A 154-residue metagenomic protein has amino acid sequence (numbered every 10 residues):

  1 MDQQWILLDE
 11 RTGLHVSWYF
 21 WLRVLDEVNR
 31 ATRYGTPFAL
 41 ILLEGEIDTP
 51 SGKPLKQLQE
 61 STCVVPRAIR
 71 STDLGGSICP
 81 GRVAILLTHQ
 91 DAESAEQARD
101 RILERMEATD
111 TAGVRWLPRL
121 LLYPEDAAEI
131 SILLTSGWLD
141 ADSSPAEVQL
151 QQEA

Functional and structural regions predicted by a protein language model:
M1-H15: Amphipathic HAMP/coiled-coil signal-transducing linker helices that couple sensory inputs to cytosolic output domains
R11-T12, G45, V83: Hydrophobic/aromatic micro-motifs used in signal-transmission helices and low-complexity FG repeats
L14-T36, C63-R67: Short regulatory alpha-helical coupling segments that immediately precede and/or link into cyclic nucleotide signaling
W18-L22, R33-P50, Q57: Catalytic-site or vestigial catalytic-site microsegments of nucleotide-handling domains
T49-E60, I85-R101: Short helix/loop segment flanking the catalytic signature motif in cyclic-nucleotide metabolism enzymes
S61-I69, E96-D110, W138: Alpha-helical scaffold within the catalytic cores of cyclic-nucleotide enzymes
V64-V65, L74-S77: A short pre-motif secondary-structure segment
S77-T88, T111-D140, L150-E153: A short glycine-enriched loop-to-beta-strand structural element that forms part of the catalytic core of nucleotide
